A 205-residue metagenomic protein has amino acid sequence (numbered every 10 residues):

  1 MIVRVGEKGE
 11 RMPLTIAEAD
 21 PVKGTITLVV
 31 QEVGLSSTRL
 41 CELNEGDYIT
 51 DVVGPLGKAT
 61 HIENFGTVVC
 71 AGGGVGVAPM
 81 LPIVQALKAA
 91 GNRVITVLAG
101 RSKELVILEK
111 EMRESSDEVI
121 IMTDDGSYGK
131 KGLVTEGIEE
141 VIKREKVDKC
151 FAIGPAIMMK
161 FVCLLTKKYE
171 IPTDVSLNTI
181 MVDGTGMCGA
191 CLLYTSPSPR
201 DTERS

Functional and structural regions predicted by a protein language model:
M1-E45: Ferredoxin-reductase
V3-R4, D51-V52, L193: A generic structural signal for residues embedded in beta-strands
G9, K110, T135-E136, G186-A190: Short amphipathic alpha-helical patches
T15, I157, P199-D201: Intrinsically disordered, low-complexity segments enriched in proline/serine/threonine
L35-V182: FNR/FR-type flavoprotein reductase catalytic core
T179-S196: Local cysteine-cluster metal-coordination motifs and their immediate loop/turn environment, predominantly Fe-S cluster
Y194-S205: Single conserved hydrophobic/aromatic residue that forms the stacking wall/gate of nucleotide- or nucleobase-binding
